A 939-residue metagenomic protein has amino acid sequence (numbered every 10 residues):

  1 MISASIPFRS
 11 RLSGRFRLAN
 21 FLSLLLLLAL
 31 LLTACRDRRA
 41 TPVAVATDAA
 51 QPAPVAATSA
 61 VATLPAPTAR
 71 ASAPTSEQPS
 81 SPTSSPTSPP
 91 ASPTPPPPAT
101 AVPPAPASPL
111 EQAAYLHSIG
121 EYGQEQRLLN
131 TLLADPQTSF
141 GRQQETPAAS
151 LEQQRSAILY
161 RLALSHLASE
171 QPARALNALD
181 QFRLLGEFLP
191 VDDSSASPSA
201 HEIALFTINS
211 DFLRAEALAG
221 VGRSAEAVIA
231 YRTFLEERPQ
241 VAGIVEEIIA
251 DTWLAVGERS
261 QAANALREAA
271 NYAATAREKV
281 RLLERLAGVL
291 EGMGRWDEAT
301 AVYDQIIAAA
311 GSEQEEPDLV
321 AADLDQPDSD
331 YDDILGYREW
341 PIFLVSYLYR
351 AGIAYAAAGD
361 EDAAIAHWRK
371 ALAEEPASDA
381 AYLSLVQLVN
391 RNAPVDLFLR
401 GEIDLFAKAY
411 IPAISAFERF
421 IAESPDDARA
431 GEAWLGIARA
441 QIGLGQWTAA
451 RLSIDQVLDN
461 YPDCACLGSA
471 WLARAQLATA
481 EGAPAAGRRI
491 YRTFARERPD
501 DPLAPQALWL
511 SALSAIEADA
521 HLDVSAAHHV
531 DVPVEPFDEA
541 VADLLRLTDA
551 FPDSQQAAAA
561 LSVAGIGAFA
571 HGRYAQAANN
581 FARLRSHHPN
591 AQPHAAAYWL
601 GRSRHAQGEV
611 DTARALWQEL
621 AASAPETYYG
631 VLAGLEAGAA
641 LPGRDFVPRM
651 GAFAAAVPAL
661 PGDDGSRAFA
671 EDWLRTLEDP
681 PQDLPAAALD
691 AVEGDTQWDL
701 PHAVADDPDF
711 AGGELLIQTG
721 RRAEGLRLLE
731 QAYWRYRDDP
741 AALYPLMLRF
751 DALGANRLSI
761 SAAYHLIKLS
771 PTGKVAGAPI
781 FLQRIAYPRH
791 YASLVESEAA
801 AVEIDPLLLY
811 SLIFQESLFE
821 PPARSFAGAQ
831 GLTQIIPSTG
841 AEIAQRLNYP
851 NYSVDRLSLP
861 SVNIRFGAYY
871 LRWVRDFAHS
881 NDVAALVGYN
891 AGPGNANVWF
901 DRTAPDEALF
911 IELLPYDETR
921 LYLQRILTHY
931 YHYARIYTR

Functional and structural regions predicted by a protein language model:
M1-F16: N-terminal secretory signal peptides that target proteins for export/translocation
L22-L31: Bacterial N-terminal signal peptides
L31, C35-Q815, F819-A827, T833 (+8 more regions): Acidic, polar-rich low-complexity tracts and alpha-helical solenoid repeat scaffolds
Y852-V862: A short, structured beta-strand-centered segment in the mid-to-C-terminal lobe of catalytic cores from group-transfer
D855-R856, A878-A885: Short, charged, surface-exposed loops that flank catalytic or proteolytic processing sites
F866-Y870: An active-site-proximal "capping" alpha-helix that borders the catalytic cofactor pocket
L913, Q924, H929-R939: Gram-negative outer-membrane assembly/targeting C-terminal domains
